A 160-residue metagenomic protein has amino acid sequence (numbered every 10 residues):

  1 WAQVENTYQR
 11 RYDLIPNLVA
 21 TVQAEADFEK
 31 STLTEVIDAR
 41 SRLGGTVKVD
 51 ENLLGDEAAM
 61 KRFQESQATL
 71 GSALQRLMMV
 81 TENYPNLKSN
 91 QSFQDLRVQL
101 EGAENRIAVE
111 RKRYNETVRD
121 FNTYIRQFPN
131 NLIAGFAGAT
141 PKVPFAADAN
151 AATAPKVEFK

Functional and structural regions predicted by a protein language model:
W1-K160: A helix-centric hydrophobic-segment signal that preferentially recognizes long, alpha-helical stretches used
